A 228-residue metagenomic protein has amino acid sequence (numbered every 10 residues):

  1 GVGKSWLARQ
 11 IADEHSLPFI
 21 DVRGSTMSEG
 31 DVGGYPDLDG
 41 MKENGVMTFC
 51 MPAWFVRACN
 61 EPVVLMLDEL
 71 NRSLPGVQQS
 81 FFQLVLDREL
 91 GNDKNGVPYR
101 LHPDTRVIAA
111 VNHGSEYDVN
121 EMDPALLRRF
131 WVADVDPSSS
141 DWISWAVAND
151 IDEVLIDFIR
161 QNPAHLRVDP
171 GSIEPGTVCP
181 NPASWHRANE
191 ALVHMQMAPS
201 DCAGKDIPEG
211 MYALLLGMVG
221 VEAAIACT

Functional and structural regions predicted by a protein language model:
G1-Q161: AAA+ P-loop NTPase catalytic core and its hallmark functional loops
A148-T228: Alpha-helical lid/collar subdomain of P-loop NTPases
